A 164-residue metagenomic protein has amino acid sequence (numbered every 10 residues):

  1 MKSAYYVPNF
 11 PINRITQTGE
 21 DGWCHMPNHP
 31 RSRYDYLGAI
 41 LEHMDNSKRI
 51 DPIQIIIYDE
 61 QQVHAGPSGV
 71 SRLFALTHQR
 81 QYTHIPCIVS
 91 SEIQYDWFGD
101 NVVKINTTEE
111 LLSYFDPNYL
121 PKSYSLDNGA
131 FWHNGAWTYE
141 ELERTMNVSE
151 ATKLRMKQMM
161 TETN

Functional and structural regions predicted by a protein language model:
M1-A65, T77-H78: Short alpha-helix boundary/capping and kink motifs at helix termini
A4-Y5, N9, R33-D35, I57 (+6 more regions): Intrinsically disordered, low-complexity N-terminal regions enriched in serine/proline/glycine with scattered basic
T18, L37, L76, V148 (+1 more regions): General helical structural elements
G22-H25, L41, G69, V102 (+2 more regions): Polar low-complexity intrinsically disordered regions enriched in Ser/Thr and small residues
N28-Y36, C87-S90, T108, S149: Short, structured coil/loop segments at alpha-helix boundaries
R49-L111: A short, basic-hydrophobic beta/loop patch
S90-N164: Amphipathic, charge-rich alpha-helical segments that serve as recognition/docking helices
